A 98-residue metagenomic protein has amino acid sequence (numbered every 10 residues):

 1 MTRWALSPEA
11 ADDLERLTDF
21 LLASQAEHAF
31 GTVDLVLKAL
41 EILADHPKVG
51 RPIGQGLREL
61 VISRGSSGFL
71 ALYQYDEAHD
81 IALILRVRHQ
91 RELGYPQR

Functional and structural regions predicted by a protein language model:
M1-R64, E77-A78, Q97: Basic, Lys/Arg-enriched alpha-helical interface segments
R64-R98: Enriched for short, Lys/Arg-rich terminal
